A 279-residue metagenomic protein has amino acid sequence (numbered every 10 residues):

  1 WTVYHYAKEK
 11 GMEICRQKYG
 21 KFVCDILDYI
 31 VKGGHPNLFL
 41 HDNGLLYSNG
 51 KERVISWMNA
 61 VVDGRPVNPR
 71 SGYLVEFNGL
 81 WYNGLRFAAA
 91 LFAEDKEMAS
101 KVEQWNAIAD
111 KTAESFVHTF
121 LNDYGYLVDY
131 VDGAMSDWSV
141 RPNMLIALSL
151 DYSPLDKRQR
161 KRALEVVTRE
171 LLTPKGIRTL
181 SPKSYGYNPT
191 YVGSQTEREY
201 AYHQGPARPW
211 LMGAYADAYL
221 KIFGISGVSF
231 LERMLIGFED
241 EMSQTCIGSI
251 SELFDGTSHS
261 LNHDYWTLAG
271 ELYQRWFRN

Functional and structural regions predicted by a protein language model:
W1-I55, L74-N78, Y82, P206-L220 (+3 more regions): Aromatic-rich carbohydrate-recognition surfaces in CAZymes
E13, S71-G72, A99-V102: Active-site oxyanion-binding pockets that recognize sulfate/phosphate
V31, H35-H41, L80-Y191, R233-G270 (+1 more regions): Catalytic cores of carbohydrate-active enzymes
G50-Y73, Y191-Y202, E252-S258: Acidic/His metal-coordination segments adjacent to aromatic residues that form catalytic metal sites in metalloenzymes
N68-E76, V131-W138, E199-P206: Short, solvent-exposed segments of well-ordered alpha helices
Y73, A88, I222-F223: A generic structural motif
M135-S136, E199-A207, L220-S226, H259-T267: Short, contiguous acidic/charged loop-to-helix segments that flank catalytic cores in large enzymes
I177-M212: Generic long, charged, amphipathic alpha-helical segments
